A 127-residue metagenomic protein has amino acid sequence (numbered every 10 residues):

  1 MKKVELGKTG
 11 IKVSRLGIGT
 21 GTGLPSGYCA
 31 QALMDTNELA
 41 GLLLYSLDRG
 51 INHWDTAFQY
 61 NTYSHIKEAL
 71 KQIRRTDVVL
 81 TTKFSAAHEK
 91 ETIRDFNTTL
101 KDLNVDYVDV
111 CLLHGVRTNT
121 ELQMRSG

Functional and structural regions predicted by a protein language model:
M1-D77: N-terminal binding-site loop/beta-alpha segment at the start of enzyme catalytic domains that lines or forms
I18, T56, T82, V110-L113: Conserved beta-strand positions
G27, Q31-M34, L44, K90-G127: Glycine/proline-rich, positively charged, aromatic-decorated active-site loop/lid region on the catalytic face
T56-S64, S85-T92, T118-L122: Acidic-and-aromatic substrate-binding clefts and catalytic sites of carbohydrate-active enzymes
Q72, L80, R125-S126: Alpha-helix boundary/capping detector
D77, T81, S85: Acidic, His- and aromatic-enriched active-site or binding-groove loops in soluble protein domains that engage sugars
